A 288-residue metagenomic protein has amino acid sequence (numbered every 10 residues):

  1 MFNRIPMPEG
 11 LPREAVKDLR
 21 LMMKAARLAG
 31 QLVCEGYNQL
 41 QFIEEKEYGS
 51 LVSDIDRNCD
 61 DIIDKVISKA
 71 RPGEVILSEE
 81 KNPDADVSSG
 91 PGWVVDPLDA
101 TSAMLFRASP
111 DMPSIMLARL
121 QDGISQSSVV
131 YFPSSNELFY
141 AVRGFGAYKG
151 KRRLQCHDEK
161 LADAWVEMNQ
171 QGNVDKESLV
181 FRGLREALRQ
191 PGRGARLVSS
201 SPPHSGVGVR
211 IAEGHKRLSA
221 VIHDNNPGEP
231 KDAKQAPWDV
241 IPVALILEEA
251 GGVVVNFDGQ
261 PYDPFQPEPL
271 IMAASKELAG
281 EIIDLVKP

Functional and structural regions predicted by a protein language model:
M1-L98, L278, K287: N-terminal subdomain of lithium-sensitive/metallo-dependent phosphomonoesterases centered on the IMPase/IPPase/PAP
A29, V33, D56, I67 (+8 more regions): Residue-level signal for inorganic ion chemistry
R57, D61, E80, P97-A100 (+4 more regions): Generic detector of well-ordered alpha-helical packing
V75, S127, L218-A220: Short, Asp-centered acidic motifs that coordinate Mg2+ and/or phosphate in catalytic or ligand-binding sites
V87-Y148: DPxDG-like acidic metal-binding loop motif
K149-G150, Q155: A structural micro-motif at secondary-structure boundaries
H157-P288: An extended, acidic
